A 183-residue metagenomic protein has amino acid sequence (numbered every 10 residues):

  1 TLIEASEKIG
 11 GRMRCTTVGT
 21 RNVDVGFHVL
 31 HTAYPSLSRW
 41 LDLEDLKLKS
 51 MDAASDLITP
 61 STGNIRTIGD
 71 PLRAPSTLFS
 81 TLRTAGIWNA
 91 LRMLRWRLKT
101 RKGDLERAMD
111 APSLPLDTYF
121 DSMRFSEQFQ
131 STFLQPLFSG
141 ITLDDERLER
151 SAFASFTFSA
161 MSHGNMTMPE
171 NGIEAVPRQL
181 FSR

Functional and structural regions predicted by a protein language model:
T1-V18: Glycine-rich FAD pyrophosphate-binding loop
R12, R150, I173: Conserved donor sugar-nucleotide recognition element shared by glycan-biosynthetic enzymes
C15-R39: N-terminal glycine-rich dinucleotide-binding loop that anchors FAD/FMN and/or NAD(P) in oxidoreductases
V29, A33, A111-P112, G172: Soluble or luminal CAZymes and related metallo-dependent hydrolases
L37-L43, K47-R147, S159-H163: Mobile amphipathic helical/loop "lid" adjacent to a hydrophobic cofactor/ligand pocket
S155-R183: Helical element adjacent to the flavin cofactor pocket in flavoenzyme catalytic cores
